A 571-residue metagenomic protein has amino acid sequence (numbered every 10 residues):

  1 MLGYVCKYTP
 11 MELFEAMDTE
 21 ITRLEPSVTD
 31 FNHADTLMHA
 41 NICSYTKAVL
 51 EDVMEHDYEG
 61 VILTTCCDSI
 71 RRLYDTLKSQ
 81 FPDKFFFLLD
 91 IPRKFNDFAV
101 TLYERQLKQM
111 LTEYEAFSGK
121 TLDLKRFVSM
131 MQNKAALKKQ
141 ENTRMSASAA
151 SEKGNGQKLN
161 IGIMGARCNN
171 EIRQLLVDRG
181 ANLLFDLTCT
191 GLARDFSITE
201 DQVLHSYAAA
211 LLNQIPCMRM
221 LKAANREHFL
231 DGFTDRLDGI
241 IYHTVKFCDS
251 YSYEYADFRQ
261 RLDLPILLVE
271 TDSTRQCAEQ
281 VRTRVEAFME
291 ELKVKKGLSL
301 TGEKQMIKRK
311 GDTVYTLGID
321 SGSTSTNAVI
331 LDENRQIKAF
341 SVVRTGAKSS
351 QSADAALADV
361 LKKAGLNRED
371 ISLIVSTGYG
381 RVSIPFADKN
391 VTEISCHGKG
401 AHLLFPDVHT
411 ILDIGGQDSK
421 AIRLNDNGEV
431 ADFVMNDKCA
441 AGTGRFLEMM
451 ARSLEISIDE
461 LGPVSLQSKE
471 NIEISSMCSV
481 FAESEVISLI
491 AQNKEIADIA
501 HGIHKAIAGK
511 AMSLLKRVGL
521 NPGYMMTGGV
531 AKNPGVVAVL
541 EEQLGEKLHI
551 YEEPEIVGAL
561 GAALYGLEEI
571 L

Functional and structural regions predicted by a protein language model:
M1-T316, N334-Q336, C439-F446: An N-terminal assembly and electron-transfer interface module characteristic of large anaerobic redox and radical
L264-D272, E393-I394, E541-L560: Conserved phosphate-binding/catalytic loops in two-lobed NTP-binding clefts
R309-N334, H409-G428: Gly/Thr-rich phosphate-binding beta-strand-loop-beta motif of the actin/hexokinase/Hsp70
G318-Q351, A355, D359, D432-F433 (+1 more regions): Short glycine-rich, Thr/Ser-proximal phosphate-binding strand/loop in the N-terminal lobe of ATP-dependent enzymes
S341, T345-S349, D426, A431-E470 (+1 more regions): Glycine-rich phosphate-binding loop plus the immediately following alpha-helix
Y379, K516, L520-Q543, Y551 (+1 more regions): Glycine-rich phosphate-binding loops at beta-strand->alpha-helix junctions
L447, Y551-L571: Glycine-rich phosphate-binding/hydrolytic loop that grips phosphoryl groups
A482-L515, E555: Adenine-nucleotide phosphate-binding core of ATP-dependent small-molecule kinases
